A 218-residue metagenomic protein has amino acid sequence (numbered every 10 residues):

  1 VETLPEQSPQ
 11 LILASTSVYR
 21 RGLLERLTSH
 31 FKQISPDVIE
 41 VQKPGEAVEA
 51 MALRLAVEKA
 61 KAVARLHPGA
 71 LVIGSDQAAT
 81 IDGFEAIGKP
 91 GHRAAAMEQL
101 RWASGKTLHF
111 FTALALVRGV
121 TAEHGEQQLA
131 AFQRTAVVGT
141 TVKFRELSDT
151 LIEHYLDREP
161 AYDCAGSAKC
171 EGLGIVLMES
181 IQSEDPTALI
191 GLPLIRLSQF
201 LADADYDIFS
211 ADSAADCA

Functional and structural regions predicted by a protein language model:
E2-L11, G45-A218: Anionic-ligand binding patches
E2-S29: N-terminal beta1-alpha1 ligand-phosphate binding loop
T16, P36, G119: Cofactor-binding loop segments of dinucleotide-utilizing enzymes, especially the Rossmann-like FAD- and NAD(P)+-binding
R20, E40-Q42, E123: Flexible, glycine-rich phosphate/dinucleotide-binding loops and adjacent beta-alpha linkers at cofactor/substrate
G22-R26, K43, R65-L66: Short loop/helix-cap segments at secondary-structure boundaries that form the rim of catalytic
F31-K32, F209: A local structural micro-motif
K32-Q42: A short beta-strand-loop structural module common to alpha/beta enzyme folds
